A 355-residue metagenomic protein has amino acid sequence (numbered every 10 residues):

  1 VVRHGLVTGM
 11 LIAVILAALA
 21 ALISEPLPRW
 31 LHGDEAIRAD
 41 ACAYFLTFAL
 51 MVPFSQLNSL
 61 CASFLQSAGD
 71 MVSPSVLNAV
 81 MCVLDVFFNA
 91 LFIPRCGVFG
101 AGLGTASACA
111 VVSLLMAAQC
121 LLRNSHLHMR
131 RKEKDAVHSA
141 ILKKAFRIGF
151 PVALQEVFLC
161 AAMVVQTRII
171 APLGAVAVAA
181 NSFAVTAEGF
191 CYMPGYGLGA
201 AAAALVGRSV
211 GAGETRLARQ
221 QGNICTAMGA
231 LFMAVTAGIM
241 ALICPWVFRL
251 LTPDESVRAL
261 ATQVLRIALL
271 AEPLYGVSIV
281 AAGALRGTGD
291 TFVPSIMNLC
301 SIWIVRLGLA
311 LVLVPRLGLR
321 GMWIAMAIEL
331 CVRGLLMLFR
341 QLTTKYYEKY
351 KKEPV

Functional and structural regions predicted by a protein language model:
V1-A18, S55-P74, T167, A180-C244 (+1 more regions): Small-residue-rich hydrophobic transmembrane alpha-helices
V1-M51, R95-F150, V206-A271, L313-V355: Short alpha-helical transmembrane segments in multi-pass integral membrane proteins
S24-L27, F88, F150, A161-G174 (+3 more regions): Hydrophobic/aromatic end-of-helix segments at the C-terminal termini of transmembrane alpha-helices
T47, N58, M81, A108-V112 (+2 more regions): Transmembrane helical elements of multi-pass membrane transporters/channels
T47-Q66, P74-D85, A101-A117, Y196-G199 (+4 more regions): Short runs within selected transmembrane alpha-helices of multi-pass transporters and secretion channels
M71-S73, G97-V98, V176-A177, T291-F292 (+1 more regions): Membrane-helix interface segments
